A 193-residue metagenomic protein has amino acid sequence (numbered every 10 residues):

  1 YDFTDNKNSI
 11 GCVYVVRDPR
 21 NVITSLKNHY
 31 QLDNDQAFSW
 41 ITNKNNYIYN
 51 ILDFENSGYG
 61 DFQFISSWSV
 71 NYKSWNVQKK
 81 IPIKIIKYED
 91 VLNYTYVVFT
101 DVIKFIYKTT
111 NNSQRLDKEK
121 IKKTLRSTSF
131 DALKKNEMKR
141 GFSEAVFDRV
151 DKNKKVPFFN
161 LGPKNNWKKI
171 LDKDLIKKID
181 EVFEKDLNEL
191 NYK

Functional and structural regions predicted by a protein language model:
Y1-F158, K173, E184-K185: PAPS-dependent sulfotransferase catalytic domain
P157-N165: Short, contiguous pre-domain boundary segments
P163, I170-K193: C-terminal accessory extensions appended to soluble enzyme cores
